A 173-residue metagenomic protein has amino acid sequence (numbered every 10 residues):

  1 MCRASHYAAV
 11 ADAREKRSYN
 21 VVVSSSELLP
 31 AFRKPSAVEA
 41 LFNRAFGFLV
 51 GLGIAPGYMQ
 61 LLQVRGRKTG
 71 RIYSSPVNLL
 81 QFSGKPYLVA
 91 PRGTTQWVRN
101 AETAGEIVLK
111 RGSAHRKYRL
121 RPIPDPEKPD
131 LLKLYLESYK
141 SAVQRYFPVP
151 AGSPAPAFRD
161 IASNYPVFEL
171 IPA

Functional and structural regions predicted by a protein language model:
S5, K16-S18: Compositionally biased, low-complexity intrinsically disordered regions
S18-M59, Q144-S153, A157-N164: Alpha-helical membrane-targeting segments
A31-F46, I72-V77, L88, I123-K128: Short low-complexity stretches enriched in small and charged residues
F48-G53, V64-R67, Y87, T94-Q96 (+1 more regions): Intrinsically disordered, low-complexity segments enriched in polar/charged residues with Gly/Pro, especially when
G57-R92: Short beta-strand segments
K85, R92-A173: Short, structured beta-strand-loop surface elements
